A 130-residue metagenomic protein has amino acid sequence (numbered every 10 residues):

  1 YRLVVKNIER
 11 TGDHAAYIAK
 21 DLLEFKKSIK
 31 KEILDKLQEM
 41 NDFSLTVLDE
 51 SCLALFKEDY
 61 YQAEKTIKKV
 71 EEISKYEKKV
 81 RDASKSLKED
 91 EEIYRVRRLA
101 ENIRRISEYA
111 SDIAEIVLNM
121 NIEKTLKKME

Functional and structural regions predicted by a protein language model:
Y1-E130: Cytosolic, long alpha-helical scaffolding segments
